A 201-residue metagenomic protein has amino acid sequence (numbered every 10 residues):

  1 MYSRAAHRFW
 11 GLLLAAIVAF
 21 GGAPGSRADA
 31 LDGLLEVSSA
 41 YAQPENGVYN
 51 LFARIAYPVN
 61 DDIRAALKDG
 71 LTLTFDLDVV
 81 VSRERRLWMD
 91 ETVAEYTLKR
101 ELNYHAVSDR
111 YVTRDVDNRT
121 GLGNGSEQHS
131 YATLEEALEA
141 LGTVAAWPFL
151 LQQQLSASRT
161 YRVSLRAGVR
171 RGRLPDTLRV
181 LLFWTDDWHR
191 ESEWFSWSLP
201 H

Functional and structural regions predicted by a protein language model:
M1-A6: N-terminal secretory signal peptides that target proteins for export/translocation
W10-G21: Bacterial N-terminal signal peptides
A23-G25: N-terminal signal peptide c-region/cleavage motif recognized by signal peptidases
A30-Y41: N-terminal edge beta-strand
A40-L51, I63-L71, L87-E91, Q153-S156: Short, solvent-exposed beta-strand/turn "edge" segments of beta-rich domains on protein surfaces
N50-I55, D117, H129-L155: A beta-strand/beta-hairpin structural motif
A65-L134: Structured domain cores in non-transmembrane regions
G142-H201: Glycine-rich, aromatic-bearing surface loops/beta-hairpins
